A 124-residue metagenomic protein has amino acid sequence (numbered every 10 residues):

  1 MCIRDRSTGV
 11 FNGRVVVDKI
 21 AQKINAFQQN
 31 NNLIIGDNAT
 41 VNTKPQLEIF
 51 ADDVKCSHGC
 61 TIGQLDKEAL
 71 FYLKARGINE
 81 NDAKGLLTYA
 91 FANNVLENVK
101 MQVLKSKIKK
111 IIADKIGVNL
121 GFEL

Functional and structural regions predicted by a protein language model:
R4-R76, E80-L124: Active-site gating/interface segments in enzymes
